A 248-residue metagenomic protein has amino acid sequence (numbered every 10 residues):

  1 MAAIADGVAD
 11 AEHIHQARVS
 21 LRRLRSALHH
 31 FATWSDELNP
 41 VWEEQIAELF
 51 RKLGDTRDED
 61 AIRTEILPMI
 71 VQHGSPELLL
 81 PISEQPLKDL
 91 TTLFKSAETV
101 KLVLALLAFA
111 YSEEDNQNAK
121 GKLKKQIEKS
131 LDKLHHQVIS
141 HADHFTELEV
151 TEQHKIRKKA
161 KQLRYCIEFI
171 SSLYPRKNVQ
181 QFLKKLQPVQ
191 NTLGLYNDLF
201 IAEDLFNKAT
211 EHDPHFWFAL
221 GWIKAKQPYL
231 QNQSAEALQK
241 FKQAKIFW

Functional and structural regions predicted by a protein language model:
M1-W248: Function-determining surface determinants
